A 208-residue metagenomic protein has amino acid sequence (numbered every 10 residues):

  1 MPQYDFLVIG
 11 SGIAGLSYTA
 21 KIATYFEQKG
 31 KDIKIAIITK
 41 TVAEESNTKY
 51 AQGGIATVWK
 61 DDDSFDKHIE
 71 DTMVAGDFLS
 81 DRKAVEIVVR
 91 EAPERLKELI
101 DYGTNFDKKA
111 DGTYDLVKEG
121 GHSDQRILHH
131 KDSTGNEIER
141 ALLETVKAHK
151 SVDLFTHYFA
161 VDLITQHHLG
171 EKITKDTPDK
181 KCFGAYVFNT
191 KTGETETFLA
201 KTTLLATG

Functional and structural regions predicted by a protein language model:
P2-Y4, K191-T202: Core beta-strand elements of the Rossmann-like FAD/NAD(P) dinucleotide-binding domain in flavoenzyme oxidoreductases
F6-I37: N-terminal Rossmann-like FAD-binding beta1-loop-alpha1 element of flavoenzymes
S11, K40, G208: Glycine-rich His-Gly loop
S11, Y158, K201-T202: Structural detector for helix-capping/boundary residues
L16, P93, N136, T197-F198: Conserved structured core elements
S17, K21, N47, T203: Hydrophobic/aromatic ligand-binding patch that stacks against planar heteroaromatic rings of cofactors or nucleotides
I33-K34, T39-F183, F188-K191: Conserved N-terminal/central alpha/beta ligand/cofactor-binding core
T202-G208: Glycine-rich loop(s) and the adjacent beta-strand/alpha-helix scaffold that form part
